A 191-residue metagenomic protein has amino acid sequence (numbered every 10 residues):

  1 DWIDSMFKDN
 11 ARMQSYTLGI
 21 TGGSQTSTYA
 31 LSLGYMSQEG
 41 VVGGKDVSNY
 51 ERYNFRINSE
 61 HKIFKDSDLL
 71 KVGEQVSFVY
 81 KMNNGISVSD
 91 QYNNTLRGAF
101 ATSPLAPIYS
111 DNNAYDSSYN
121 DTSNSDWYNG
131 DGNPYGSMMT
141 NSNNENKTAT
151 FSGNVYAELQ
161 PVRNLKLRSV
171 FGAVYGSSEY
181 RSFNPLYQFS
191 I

Functional and structural regions predicted by a protein language model:
D1, G43-S48, N54, N58-T150 (+1 more regions): Surface-exposed loop/interface segments of Gram-negative outer-membrane beta-barrel transport/assembly proteins
D1-N49, S137-N141, A157-Q160: Residues embedded in well-ordered regular secondary structure
S5-N10, Q38-E39, I108, N164 (+2 more regions): Surface-exposed loop/turn and secondary-structure junction residues enriched for glycine/proline
Q14-L18, Y53-I57, F151-V155: Hydrophobic, lipid-facing positions within transmembrane beta-strands of outer-membrane proteins
S15, G153-L159, F171-Y175: Alpha-helical support elements that line or immediately flank enzyme active sites and cofactor-binding pockets
G23-S24, I63-D66, L159-L165: Outer-membrane beta-barrel strand-turn architecture
